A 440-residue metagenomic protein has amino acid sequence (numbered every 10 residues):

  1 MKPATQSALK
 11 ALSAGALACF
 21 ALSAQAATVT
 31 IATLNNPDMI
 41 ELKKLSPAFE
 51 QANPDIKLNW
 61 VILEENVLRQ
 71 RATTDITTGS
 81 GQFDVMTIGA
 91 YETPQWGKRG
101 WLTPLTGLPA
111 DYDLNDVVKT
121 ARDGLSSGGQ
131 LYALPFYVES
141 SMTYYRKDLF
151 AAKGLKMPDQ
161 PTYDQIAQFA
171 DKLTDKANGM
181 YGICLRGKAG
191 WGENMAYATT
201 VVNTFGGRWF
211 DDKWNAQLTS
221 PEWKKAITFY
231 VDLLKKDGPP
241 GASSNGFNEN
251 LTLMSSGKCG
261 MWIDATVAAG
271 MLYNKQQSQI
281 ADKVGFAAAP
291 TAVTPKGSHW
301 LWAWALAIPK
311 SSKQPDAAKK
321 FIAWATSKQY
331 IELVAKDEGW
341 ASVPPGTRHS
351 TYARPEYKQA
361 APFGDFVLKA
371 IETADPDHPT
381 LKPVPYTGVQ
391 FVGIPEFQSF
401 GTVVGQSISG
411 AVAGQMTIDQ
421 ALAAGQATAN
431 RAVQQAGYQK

Functional and structural regions predicted by a protein language model:
T28-L45, L63-E65, E139, G192 (+1 more regions): Extracytoplasmic "Venus flytrap"
V29, K44-K119, G124-S126, Y132 (+4 more regions): Extracytoplasmic "Venus flytrap"/periplasmic binding protein-like
N36-K57, Y144, V404, L422: Short, polar/charged alpha-helical segment
K57, A151, P376-K440: Conserved C-terminal helix/tail region of periplasmic/extracytoplasmic solute-binding proteins
G89-S140, D164-Q165, G182, N194 (+2 more regions): Hinge/lid segment of periplasmic solute-binding proteins
G128-F136, S141, Q165-A216, W223 (+1 more regions): Extracytoplasmic/periplasmic solute-binding protein
F169-K172, D212-S244, G285, A289-P290: Glycine-centered hinge/linker elements that transmit conformational signals in sensory and ligand-binding systems
V267-I280, A292-T402, K440: C-terminal lobe and pocket-closing loops of periplasmic/extracytoplasmic Venus-flytrap solute-binding proteins
